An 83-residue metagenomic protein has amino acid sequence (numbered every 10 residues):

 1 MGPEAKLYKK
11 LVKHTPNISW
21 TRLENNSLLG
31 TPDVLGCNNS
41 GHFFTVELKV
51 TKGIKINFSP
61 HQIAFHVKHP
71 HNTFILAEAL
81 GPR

Functional and structural regions predicted by a protein language model:
M1-N25, N39: Acidic-basic catalytic patches of nuclease active cores, encompassing PD-(D/E)XK and other metal-cofactor nuclease
L23, T45-L48, L76: Short, conserved beta-strand edge motifs with alternating hydrophobic and charged residues
G30: Beta-rich catalytic cores
V34-G36, H42-K52: Conserved catalytic cores of phosphodiester-cleaving nucleases, focusing on short active-site segments
N39-G41, L80-G81: Short strand-connecting beta-turns/loops that link adjacent beta-strands
T51-P70: Mg2+/Mn2+-dependent nuclease catalytic core
K68-R83: Nucleic-acid nuclease catalytic cores
